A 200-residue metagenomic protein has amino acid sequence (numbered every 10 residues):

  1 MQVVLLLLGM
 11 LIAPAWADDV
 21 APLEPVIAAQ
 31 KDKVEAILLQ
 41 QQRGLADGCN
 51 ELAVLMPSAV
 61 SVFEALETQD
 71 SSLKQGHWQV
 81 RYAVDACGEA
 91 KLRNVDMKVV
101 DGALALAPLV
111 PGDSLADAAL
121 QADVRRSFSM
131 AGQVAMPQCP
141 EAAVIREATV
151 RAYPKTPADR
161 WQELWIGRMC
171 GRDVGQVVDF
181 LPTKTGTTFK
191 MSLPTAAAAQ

Functional and structural regions predicted by a protein language model:
M1, A17-D18: N-terminal Sec-dependent export signals
M1-L8: Sec-dependent signal peptide recognition, specifically the positively charged N-region followed immediately by
L8-A17: Hydrophobic h-region of N-terminal signal peptides that target proteins for export in Gram-negative bacteria
D18-Q200: Cysteine-centric segments in proteins
